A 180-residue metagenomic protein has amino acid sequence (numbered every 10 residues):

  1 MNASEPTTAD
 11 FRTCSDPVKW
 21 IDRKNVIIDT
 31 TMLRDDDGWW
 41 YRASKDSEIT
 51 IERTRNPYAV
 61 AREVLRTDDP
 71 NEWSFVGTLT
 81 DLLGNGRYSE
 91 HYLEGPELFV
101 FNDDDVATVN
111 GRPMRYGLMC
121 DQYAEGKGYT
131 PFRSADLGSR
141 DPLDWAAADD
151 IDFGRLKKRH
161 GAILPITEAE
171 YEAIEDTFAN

Functional and structural regions predicted by a protein language model:
M1-N180: Carbohydrate-active catalytic/glycan-binding domains of CAZyme proteins, especially the secreted or lumenal ectodomains
